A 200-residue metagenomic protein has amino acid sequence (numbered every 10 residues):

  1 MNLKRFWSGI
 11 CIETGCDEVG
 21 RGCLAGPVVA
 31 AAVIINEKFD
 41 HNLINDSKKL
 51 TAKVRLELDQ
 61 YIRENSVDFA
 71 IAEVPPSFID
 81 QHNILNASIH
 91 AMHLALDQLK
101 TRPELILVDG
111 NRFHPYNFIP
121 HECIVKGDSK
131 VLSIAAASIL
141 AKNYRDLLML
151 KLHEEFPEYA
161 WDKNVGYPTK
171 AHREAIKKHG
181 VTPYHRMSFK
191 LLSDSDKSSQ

Functional and structural regions predicted by a protein language model:
M1-Q200: RNase H-like, Mg2+-dependent phosphodiesterase core, and more generally RNA phosphate-backbone-engaging helix-loop
